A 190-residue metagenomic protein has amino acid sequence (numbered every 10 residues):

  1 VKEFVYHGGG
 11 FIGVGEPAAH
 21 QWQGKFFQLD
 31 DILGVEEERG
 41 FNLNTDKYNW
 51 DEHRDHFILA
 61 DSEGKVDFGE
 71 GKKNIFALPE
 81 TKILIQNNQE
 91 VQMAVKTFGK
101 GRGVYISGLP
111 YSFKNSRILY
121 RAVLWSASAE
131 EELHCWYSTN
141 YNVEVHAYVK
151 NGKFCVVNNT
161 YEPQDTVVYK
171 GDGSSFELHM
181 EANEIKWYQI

Functional and structural regions predicted by a protein language model:
V1-I190: A conserved amphipathic helix/loop scaffold that creates a polar/acidic microenvironment used either to coordinate
